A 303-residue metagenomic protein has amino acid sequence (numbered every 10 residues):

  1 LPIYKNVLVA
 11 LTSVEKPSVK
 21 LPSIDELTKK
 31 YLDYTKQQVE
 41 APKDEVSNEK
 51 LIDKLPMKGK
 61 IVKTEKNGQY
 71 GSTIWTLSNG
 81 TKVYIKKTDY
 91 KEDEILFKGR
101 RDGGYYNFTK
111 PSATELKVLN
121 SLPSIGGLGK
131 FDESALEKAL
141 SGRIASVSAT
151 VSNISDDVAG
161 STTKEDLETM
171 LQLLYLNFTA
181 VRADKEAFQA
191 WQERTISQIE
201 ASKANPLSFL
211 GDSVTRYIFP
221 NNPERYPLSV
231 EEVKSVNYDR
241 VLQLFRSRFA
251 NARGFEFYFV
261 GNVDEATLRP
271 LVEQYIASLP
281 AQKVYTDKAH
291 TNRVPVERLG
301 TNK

Functional and structural regions predicted by a protein language model:
L1, N6-V14, Y84-K86, K91-A180 (+4 more regions): M16 family metallopeptidases and their MPP-like homologs
L1-D102, Y106-K110, Q243, E256-Y258 (+1 more regions): Proteolytic maturation boundary segments
G126-G127, F178-R182, I199, T267 (+1 more regions): A generic secondary-structure signal for well-formed alpha-helical elements
R248-A250: Edge/loop elements at the starts and ends of beta-strands within beta-rich repeat scaffolds
